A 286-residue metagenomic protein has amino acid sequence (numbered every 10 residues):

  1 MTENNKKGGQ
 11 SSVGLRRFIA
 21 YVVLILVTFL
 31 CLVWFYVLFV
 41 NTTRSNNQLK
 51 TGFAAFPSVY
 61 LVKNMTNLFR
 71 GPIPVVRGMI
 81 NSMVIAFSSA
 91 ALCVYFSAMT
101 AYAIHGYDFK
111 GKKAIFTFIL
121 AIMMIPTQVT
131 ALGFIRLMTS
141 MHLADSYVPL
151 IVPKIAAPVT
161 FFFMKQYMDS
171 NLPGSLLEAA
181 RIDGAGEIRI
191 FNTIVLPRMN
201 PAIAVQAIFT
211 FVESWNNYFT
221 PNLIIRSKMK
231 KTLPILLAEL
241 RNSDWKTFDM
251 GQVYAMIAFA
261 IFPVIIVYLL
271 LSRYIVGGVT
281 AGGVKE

Functional and structural regions predicted by a protein language model:
M1: Charged, structured surface patches that assemble and position nucleic-acid processing machinery
N4-K6, S12, R16-E286: A structural signal for multi-pass alpha-helical bundles of membrane permease subunits that mediate small-molecule
